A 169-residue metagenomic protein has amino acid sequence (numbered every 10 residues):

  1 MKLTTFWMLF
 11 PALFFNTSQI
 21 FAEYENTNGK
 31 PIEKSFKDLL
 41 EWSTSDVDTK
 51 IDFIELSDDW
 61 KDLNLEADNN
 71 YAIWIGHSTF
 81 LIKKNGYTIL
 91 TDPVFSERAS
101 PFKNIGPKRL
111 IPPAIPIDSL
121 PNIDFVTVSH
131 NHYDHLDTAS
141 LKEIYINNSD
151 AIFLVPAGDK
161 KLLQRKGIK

Functional and structural regions predicted by a protein language model:
T4-M8, A12-K108, P113-S119: Metallo-beta-lactamase
T91-D92, I152-F153, K169: Short hydrophobic/aromatic-enriched beta-strand-loop microsegments
E97, Y133-D134, K161: Glycine-rich nucleotide phosphate-binding loop and flanking beta-alpha elements of Rossmann-like dinucleotide-binding
N104-V155: Active-site metal-binding motif and surrounding structural segment of the metallo-beta-lactamase
P156-L162: Short, polar loop motifs at secondary-structure junctions
L163-K169: Helix-loop-beta element that forms the nucleotide-linked donor phosphate-binding surface in glycosyltransferases
